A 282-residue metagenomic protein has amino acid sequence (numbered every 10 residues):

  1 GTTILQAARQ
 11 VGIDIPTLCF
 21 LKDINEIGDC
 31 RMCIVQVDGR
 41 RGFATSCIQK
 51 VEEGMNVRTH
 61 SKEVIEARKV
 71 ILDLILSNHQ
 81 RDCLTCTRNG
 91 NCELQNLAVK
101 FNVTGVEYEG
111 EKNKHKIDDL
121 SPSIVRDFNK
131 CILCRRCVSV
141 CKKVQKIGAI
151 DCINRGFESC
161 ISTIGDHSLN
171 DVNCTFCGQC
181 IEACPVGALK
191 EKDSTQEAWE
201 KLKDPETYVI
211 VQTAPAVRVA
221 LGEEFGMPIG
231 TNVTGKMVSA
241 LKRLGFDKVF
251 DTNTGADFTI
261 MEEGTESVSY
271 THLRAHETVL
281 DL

Functional and structural regions predicted by a protein language model:
T2-E53: N-terminal cofactor/phosphate-binding cores enriched in small/glycine residues, especially glycine-rich loops such as
R9, V99, K242: Short polybasic/polar patches that bind polyanions
C19-D23, K130, N170-N173, G230: Alpha-helix N-cap/helix-initiation motif
R31-F176, E182, L189-D204, Y208: Fe-S ferredoxin-like electron-transfer domains and their immediately adjacent linker/connector regions across
S162-S269: Flanking helices and flexible, charged tails adjoining ferredoxin-like Fe-S electron-transfer domains in multi-subunit
T271-T278: Conserved small/polar residues in nucleotide/adenosyl-binding loops
